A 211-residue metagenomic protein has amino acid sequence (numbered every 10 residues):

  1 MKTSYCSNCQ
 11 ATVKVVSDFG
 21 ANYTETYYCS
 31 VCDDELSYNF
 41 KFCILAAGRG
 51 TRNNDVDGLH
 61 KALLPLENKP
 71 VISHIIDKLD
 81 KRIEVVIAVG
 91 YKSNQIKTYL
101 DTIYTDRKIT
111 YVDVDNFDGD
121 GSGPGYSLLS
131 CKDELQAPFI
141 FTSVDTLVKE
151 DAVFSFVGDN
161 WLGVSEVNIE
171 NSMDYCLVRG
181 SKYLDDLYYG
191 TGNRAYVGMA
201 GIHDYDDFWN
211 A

Functional and structural regions predicted by a protein language model:
S4-N8, T24-D57: N-terminal nucleotide-binding beta1-loop-alpha1 segment
V15-V16, Y38: Short, non-ligating residues that shape and space the ligands of small metal-coordination modules and catalytic
E67-P70, Y91-K92, H203: Short beta->alpha linker loops
K69-E84: A short, N-terminal amphipathic alpha-helix
V85-G90: Short internal beta-strands
K92-T110: Acidic donor-binding segment of Leloir-type glycosyltransferases
Y104-Y175: Conserved beta-loop-beta/alpha segment of the NTase-like Rossmann-fold superfamily that binds/positions NTPs
V148-A211: Conserved core of the sugar-phosphate nucleotidyltransferase
